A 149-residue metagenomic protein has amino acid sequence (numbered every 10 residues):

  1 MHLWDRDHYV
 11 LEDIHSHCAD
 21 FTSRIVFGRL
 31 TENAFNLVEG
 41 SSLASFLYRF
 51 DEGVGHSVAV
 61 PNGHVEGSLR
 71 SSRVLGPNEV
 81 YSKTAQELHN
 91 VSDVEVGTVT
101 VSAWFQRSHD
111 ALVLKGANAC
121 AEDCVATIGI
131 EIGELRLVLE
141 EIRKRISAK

Functional and structural regions predicted by a protein language model:
M1-S16, V38-E39, A85: Conserved short histidine dyad/triad with adjacent acidic residue
I14-S16, D93-V96: Short glycine/proline-enriched turns and hinge-like loops at secondary-structure junctions
C18-E32, N36: Short, conserved beta-strand element in jelly-roll/cupin
T22, V96-L112: A short hydrophobic beta-strand segment most commonly corresponding to one strand of the jelly-roll/cupin
E32-N33, K83, L88-V94: Short beta-strand His + acidic residue motifs that chelate non-heme Fe in jelly-roll/DSBH and cupin folds
F35-L37, V94, A103: Surface loops and adjacent helix of pleckstrin homology
N36-Q86: Short acidic-glycine-tyrosine-enriched beta hairpin
F105-K149: Non-heme Fe(II)/2-oxoglutarate
